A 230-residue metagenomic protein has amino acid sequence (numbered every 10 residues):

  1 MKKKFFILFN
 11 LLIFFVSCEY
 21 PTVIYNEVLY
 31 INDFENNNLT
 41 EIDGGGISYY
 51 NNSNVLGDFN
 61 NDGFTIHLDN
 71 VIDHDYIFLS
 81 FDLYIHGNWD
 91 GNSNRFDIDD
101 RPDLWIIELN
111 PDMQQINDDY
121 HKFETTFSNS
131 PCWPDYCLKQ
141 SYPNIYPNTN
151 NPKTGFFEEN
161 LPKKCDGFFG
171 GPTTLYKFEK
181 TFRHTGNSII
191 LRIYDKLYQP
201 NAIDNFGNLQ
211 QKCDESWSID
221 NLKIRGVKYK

Functional and structural regions predicted by a protein language model:
F5-F14: Sec-dependent N-terminal signal peptides
V16-F34: Bacterial Sec-dependent N-terminal signal peptides
D43-D62: Short carbohydrate-recognition loop motifs
D58-S80, G87, D99-W105, P172-K180 (+1 more regions): Short beta-strands within extracellular/lumenal beta-sheet-rich domains
L83-R95: Short amphipathic, basic-aromatic surface patches that mediate peripheral association with negatively charged
N92-D112: Short, surface-exposed beta-strand/strand-loop-strand elements in extracellular ectodomains
D112-E158: Extracellular/luminal beta-rich ligand-recognition and adhesion surfaces characterized by aromatic-Gly/Pro-enriched
K139-K230: Terminal, low-complexity interaction segments
